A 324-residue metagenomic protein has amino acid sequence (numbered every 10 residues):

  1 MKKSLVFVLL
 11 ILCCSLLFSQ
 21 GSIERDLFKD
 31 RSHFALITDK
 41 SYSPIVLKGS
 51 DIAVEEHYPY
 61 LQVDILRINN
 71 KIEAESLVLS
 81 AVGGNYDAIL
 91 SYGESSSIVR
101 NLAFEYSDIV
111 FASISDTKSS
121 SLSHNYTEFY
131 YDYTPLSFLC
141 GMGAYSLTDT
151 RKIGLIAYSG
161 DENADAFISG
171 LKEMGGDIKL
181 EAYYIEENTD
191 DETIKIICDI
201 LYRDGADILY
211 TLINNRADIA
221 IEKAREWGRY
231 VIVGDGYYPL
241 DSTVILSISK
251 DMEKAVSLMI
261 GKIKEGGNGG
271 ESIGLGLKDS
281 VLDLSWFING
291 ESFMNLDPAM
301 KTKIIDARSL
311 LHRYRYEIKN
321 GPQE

Functional and structural regions predicted by a protein language model:
M1-R31: Short, low-complexity disordered leader/linker segments with a strong preference for bacterial N-terminal type II
L27-Y58, D64-K71: Extracytoplasmic "Venus flytrap"
I37, N85-G93, A112-I114, L155 (+2 more regions): Periplasmic-binding protein-like
E56-I68, M174-D191: Short beta-strand elements in bilobed, periplasmic/extracellular small-molecule ligand-binding domains
F104-E128, G236-S242: Flexible loop/hinge segments that line or gate small-molecule binding clefts
S120-M142, L155-Y158, D241-K254: Short beta-strand elements at the ligand-binding edges of bilobed clamshell
L136-D177, S272-M294: An alpha-beta-alpha
K264-E324: Hinge/cleft segment of the Venus flytrap/periplasmic-binding protein
